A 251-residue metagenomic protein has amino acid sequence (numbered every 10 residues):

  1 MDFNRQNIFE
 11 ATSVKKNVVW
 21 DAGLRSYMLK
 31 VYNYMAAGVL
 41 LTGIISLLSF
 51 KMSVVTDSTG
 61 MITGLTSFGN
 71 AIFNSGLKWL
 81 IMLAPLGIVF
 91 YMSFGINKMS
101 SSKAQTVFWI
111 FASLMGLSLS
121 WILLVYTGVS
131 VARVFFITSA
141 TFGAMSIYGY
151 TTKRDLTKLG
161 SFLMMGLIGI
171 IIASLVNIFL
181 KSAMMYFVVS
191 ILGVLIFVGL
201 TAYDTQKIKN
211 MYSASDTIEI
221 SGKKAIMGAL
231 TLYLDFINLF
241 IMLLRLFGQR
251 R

Functional and structural regions predicted by a protein language model:
M1-R251: A hydrophobic alpha-helical transmembrane-helix feature that marks the membrane cores and membrane-interface segments
